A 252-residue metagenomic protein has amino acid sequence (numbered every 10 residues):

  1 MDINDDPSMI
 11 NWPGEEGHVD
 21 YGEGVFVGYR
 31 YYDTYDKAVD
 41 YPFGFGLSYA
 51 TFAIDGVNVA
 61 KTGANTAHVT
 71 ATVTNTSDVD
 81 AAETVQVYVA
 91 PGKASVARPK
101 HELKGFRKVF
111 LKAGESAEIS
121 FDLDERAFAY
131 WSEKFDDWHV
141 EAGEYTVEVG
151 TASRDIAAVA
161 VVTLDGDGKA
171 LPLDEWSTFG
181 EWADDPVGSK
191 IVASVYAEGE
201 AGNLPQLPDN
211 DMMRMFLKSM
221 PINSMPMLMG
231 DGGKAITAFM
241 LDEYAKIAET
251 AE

Functional and structural regions predicted by a protein language model:
M1-D80, E148-V149: Secreted, periplasmic, or luminal enzymes acting at the cell surface/secretory milieu
G63, A113, E141-A142: Surface-exposed loops/turns
T66-H68, S116-S120, A157: Intrinsic-disorder/low-complexity, polar/charged segments enriched in Ser/Thr/Lys/Arg/Asp/Glu/Gln
D78-S95, H101-L103: Short acidic, flexible loop segments centered on an aromatic residue
S95-F135: Intrinsically disordered, low-complexity Pro/Gly/Ser/Thr-rich segments with frequent PxxP/GP/PP motifs and embedded
E125-K169: Terminal connector regions
D165-P186: Low-complexity, Pro/Ser/Thr- and charge-rich linker/hinge segments at domain boundaries
F179-I247: Conserved, compact domain cores that house catalytic/ligand-binding motifs in diverse enzymes and effector modules
